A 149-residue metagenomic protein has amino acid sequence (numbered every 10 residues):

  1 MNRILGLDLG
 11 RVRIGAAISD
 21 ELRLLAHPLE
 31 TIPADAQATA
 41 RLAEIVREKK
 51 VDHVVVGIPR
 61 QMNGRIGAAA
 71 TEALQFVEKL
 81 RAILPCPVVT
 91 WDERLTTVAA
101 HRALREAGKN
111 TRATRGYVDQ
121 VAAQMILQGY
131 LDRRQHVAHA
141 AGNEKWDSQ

Functional and structural regions predicted by a protein language model:
N2-L7, R11-V12, A17-Q149: Phosphate- and other anionic-substrate recognition elements at nucleic-acid/protein interfaces
